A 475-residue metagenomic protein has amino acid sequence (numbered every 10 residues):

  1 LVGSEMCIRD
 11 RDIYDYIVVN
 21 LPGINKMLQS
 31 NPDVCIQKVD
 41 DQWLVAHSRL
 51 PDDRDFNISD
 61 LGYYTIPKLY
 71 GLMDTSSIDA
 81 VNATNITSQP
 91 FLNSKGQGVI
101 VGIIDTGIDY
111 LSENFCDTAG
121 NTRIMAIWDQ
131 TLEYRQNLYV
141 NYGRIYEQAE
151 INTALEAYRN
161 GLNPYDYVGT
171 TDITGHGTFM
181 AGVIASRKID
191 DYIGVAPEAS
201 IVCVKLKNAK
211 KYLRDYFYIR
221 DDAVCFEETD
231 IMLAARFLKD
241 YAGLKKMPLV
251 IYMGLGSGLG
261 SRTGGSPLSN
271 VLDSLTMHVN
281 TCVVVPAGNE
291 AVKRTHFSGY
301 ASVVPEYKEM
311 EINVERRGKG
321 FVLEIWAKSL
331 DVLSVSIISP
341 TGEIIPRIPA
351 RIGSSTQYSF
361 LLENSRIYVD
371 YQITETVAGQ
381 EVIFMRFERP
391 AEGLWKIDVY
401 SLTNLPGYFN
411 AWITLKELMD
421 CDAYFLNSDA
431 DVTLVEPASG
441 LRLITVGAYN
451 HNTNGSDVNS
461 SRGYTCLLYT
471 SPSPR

Functional and structural regions predicted by a protein language model:
L1-R11, Y469-P474: Conserved small/polar residues in nucleotide/adenosyl-binding loops
R9-I100, G107-R123, G393-L394, T433 (+1 more regions): Autoinhibitory propeptides
Q89-E227, K319, L330-D331, S439-R442 (+2 more regions): Subtilisin-like serine protease catalytic core
W128-D129, E133, Y139-I151, H278 (+4 more regions): Extracellular S/T/G-rich loop segment that most often corresponds to the catalytic His/Ser-adjacent loop
A235-R262, P286: Short acidic, glycine-rich surface-loop motifs adjacent to enzyme active sites
L268, L272-H296: Catalytic cores of secreted or luminal carbohydrate-active enzymes
R389-S401: Noncatalytic modules at the cell exterior or secretory-pathway interfaces, chiefly beta-strand-rich lectin/adhesion
S401-N410: Short acidic/polar inter-strand loop motif in beta-rich domains
